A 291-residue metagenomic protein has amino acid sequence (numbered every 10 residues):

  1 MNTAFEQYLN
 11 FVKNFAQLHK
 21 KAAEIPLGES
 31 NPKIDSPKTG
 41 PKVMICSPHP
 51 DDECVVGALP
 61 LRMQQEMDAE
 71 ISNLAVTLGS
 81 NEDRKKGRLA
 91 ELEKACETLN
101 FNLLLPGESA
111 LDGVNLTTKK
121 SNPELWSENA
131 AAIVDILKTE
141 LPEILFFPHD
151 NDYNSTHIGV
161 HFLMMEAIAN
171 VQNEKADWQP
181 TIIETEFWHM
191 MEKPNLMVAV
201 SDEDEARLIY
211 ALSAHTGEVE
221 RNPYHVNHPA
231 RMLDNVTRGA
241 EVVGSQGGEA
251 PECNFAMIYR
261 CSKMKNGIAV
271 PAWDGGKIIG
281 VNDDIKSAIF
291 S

Functional and structural regions predicted by a protein language model:
M1-W178, Y210-S213, I268-S291: Active-site beta-strand->loop->alpha-helix modules in alpha/beta enzyme cores, enriched in Gly/His/Asp(Glu)
I34-S36, E186, S245: Hydrophobic alpha-helical segments, principally membrane-spanning helices and signal/leader peptides
S47, A75, F187, A199-D202: Conserved residues at beta->alpha junctions
D150-N151, F187-W188, M264: Histidine- and/or cysteine-centered catalytic micro-motif in compact active-site loops
V171-P194, A199: Short, flexible loop segments at boundaries between secondary-structure elements
H189-E249: A conserved mid-domain beta-alpha-beta active-site/ligand-binding segment of alpha/beta enzyme cores
N222, V226-S291: C-terminal and late-domain segments of enzyme folds
